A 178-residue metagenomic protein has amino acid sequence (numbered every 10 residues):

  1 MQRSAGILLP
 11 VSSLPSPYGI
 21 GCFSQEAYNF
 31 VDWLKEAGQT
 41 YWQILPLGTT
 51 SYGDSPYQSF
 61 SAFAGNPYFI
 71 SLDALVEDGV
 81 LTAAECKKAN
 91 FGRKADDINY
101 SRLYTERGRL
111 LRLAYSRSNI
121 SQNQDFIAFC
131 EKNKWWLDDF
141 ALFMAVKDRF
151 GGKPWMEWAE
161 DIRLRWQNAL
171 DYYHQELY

Functional and structural regions predicted by a protein language model:
Q2-Y178: Acidic/aromatic-lined carbohydrate-recognition and catalytic surfaces of CAZymes acting on diverse glycans
